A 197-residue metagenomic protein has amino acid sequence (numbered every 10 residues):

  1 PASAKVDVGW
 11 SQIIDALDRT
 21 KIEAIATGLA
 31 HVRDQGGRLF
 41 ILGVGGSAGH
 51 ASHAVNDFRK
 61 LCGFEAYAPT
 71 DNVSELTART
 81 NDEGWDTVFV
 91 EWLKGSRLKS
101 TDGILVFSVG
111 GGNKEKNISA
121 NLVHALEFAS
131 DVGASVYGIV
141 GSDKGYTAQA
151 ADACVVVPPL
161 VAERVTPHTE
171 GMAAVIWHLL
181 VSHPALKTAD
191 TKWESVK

Functional and structural regions predicted by a protein language model:
P1-L17: Generic N-terminal amphipathic, Lys/Arg-enriched alpha-helix
D15-Q35: A short, well-structured juxtamembrane/interface segment
G28-G103: Glycine-rich, small/polar surface segments that engage phosphate groups of diverse ligands
V44-G49, G111-N113, K144: Gly/Ser/Thr-rich loops at beta-strand to alpha-helix junctions that form or flank small-molecule/cofactor-binding
R59, V123-S130: Surface-exposed amphipathic alpha-helices with a cationic face
G112-L122: Glycine/threonine-rich flexible loop motifs
D131, V140-K197: Short alpha-helices
